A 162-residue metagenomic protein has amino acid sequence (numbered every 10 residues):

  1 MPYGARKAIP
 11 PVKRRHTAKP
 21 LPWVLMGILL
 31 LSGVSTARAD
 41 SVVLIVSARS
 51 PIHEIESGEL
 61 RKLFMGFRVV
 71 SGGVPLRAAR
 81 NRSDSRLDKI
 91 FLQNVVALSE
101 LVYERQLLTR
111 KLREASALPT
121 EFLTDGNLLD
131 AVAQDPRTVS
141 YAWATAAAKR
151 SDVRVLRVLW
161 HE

Functional and structural regions predicted by a protein language model:
M1-A18: N-terminal secretory signal peptides that target proteins for export/translocation
T17, G27, E121-F122: Short, solvent-exposed secondary-structure boundary motifs
P22-S32: Bacterial N-terminal signal peptides
S32, A37-R38: N-terminal targeting peptides, primarily Sec-dependent signal peptides and immediately adjacent pre/propeptide regions
R38-E162: Flexible loop/hinge segments at secondary-structure junctions
